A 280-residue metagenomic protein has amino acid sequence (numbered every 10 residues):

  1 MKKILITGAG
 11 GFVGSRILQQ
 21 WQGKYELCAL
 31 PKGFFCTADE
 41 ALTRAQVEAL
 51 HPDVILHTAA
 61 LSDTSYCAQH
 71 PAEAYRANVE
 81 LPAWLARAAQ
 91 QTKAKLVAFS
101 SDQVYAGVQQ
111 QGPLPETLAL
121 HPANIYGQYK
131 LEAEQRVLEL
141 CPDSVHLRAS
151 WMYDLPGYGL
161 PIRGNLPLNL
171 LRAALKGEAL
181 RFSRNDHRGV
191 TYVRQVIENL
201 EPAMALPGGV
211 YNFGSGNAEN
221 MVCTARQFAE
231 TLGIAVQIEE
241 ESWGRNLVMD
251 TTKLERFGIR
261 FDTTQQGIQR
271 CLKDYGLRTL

Functional and structural regions predicted by a protein language model:
K3-W21: N-terminal Rossmann NAD(P)H-binding glycine-rich loop of SDR-like oxidoreductase domains
T7, L30, I55-A59, L96-D102 (+2 more regions): SDR active-site strand-loop-helix element
R16, I197-L200, A205-R245, T251 (+1 more regions): Mid/C-terminal beta-alpha module of Rossmann-like enzyme folds, strongest in SDR-family dehydrogenases/epimerases
A29-A41: Rossmann-fold cofactor-recognition segment
A38-D39, T43-A77, A88: NAD(P)H-binding glycine-rich loop region in Rossmannoid oxidoreductase-like domains and their noncatalytic homologs
R76, E80-L81, V104-L147, Y153 (+1 more regions): Catalytic helix-loop patch of NAD(P)-dependent Rossmann-fold dehydrogenases
Q135-R188: NAD(P)-dependent short-chain dehydrogenase/reductase
T264-L280: Amphipathic terminal alpha-helices
